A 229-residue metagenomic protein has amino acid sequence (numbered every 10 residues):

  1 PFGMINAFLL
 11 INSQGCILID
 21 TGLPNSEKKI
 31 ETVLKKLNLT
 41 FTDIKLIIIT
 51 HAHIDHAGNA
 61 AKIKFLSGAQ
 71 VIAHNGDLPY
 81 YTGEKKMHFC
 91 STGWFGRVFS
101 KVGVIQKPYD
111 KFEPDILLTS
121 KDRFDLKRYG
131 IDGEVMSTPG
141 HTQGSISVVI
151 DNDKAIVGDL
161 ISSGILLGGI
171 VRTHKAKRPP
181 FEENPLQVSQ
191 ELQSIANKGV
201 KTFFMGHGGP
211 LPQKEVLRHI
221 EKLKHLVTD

Functional and structural regions predicted by a protein language model:
P1-L37, V148-S163: Conserved beta-strand hairpin/beta-sheet module of binuclear metal-dependent hydrolase folds, prominently
I17-I19, I48, V71, K154-I156 (+1 more regions): Residue-level marker for buried hydrophobic side chains located in beta-strands that build the well-ordered beta-sheet
P24-N25, I116, R123, D132-P139 (+1 more regions): Metallo-beta-lactamase
E27-K28, A52, A57-N59, Q143 (+1 more regions): Short N-terminal helix/helix-N-cap motif within the alpha/beta-hydrolase-1
K35-I116, D122-R123: Active-site HxH/HxHxD metal-binding segment of metal-dependent hydrolases
D43-I49, I54-F65, L126, G130 (+5 more regions): Soluble, non-transmembrane catalytic domains of enzymes that act on hydrophobic metabolites at membranes
L211-D229: Binuclear metal-ion centers of metallo-dependent hydrolases, dominated by the metallo-beta-lactamase
